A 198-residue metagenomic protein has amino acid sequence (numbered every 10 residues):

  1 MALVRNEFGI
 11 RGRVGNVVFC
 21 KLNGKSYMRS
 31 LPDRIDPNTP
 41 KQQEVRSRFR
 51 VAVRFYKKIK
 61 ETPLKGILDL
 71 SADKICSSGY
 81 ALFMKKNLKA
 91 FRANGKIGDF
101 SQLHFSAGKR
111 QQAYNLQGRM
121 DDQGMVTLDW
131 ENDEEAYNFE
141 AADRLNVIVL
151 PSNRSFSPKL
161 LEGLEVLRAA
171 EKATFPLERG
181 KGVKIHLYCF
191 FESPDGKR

Functional and structural regions predicted by a protein language model:
M1-Y114: Long, polar/Ser/Thr-enriched low-complexity segments that form simple helices or flexible linkers at protein ends
A72-R198: Charged linear interaction tracts used for macromolecular binding and regulation
